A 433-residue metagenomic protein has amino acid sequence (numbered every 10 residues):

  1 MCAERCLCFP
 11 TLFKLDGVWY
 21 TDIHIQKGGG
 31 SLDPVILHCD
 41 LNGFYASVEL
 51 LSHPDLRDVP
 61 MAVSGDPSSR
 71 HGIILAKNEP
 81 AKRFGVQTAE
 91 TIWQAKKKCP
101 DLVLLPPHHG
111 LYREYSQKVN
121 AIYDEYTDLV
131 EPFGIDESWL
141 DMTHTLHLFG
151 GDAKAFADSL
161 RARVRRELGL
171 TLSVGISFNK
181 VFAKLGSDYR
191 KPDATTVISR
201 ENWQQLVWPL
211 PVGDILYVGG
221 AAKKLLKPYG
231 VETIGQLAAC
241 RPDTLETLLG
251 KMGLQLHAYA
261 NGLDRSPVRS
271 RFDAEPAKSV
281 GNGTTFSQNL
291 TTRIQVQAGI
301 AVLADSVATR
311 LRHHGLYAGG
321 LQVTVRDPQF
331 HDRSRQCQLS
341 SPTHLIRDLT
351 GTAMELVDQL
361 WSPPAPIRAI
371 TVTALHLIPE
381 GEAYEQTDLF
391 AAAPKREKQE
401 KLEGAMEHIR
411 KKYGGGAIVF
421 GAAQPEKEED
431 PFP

Functional and structural regions predicted by a protein language model:
C2, C6-A258, R271, T309 (+1 more regions): Gly/Gly-Pro- and Ser/Thr-rich, intrinsically disordered tail segments characteristic of DNA damage-repair and tolerance
Y20, G30, D214, A222-I367: DNA-contacting surface of Y-family translesion DNA polymerases
F44, P67-R70, P328-H331, L377-E380: Short, charged/polar surface micro-motifs in flexible loops or helix N-caps
V59, L172, D193, G319-L321 (+2 more regions): Change "...and in nucleic-acid phosphodiester-cleaving endonucleases..." to "...and in nucleic-acid processing enzymes
V103-L104, H331-Q336, E382-A383: Short small-residue beta-strand/loop micro-motif enriched in glycine and branched aliphatics
F133-E137, S177-K180, L316-G320, A365-A369: Short Gly/Ser/Thr- and Asp/Glu-enriched loop/turn motifs at secondary-structure junctions
W139-H144, S334-C337, Q386-A391: Short, hydrophobic beta-strand segments
S341-P433: Acidic, metal-coordinating catalytic segment for phosphate/diphosphate chemistry, firing primarily on the Nudix
